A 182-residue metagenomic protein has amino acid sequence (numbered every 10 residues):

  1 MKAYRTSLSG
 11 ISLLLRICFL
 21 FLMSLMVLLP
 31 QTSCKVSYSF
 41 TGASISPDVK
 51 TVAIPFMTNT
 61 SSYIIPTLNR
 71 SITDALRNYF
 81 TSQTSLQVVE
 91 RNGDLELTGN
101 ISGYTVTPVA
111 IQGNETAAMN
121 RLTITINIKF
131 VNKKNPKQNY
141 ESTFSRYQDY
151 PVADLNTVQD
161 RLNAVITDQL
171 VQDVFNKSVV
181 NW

Functional and structural regions predicted by a protein language model:
K2-F19: Bacterial N-terminal signal peptides that target proteins for export
I17-Q31: Bacterial N-terminal signal peptides
Q31-D74, N78, S85, K134 (+1 more regions): A structural "domain/chain start" motif
K35, N132-N139, Y150-W182: C-terminal/domain-edge helix-coil "capping" segments
F40, S82-Q87, R91-Q138, Y147-D160: Surface-exposed short loop/turn segments
Y63-D74, A117, R121, N156-Q169: Soluble non-cytosolic domains of exported or imported proteins
S142-F144: Short hydrophobic alpha-helix segments
